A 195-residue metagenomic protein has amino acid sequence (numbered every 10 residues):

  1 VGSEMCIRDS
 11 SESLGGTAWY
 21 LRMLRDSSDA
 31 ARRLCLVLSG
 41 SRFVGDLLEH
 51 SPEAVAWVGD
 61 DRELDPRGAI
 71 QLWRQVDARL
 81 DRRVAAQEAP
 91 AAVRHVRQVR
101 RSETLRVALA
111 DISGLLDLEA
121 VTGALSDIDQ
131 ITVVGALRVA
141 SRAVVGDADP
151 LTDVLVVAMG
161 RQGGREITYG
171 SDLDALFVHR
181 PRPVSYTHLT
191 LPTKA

Functional and structural regions predicted by a protein language model:
V1-L189: Non-catalytic regulatory/linker segments of enzymes
T190-A195: A short, hydrophobic C-terminal helix/tail in secreted or cell-surface proteins
